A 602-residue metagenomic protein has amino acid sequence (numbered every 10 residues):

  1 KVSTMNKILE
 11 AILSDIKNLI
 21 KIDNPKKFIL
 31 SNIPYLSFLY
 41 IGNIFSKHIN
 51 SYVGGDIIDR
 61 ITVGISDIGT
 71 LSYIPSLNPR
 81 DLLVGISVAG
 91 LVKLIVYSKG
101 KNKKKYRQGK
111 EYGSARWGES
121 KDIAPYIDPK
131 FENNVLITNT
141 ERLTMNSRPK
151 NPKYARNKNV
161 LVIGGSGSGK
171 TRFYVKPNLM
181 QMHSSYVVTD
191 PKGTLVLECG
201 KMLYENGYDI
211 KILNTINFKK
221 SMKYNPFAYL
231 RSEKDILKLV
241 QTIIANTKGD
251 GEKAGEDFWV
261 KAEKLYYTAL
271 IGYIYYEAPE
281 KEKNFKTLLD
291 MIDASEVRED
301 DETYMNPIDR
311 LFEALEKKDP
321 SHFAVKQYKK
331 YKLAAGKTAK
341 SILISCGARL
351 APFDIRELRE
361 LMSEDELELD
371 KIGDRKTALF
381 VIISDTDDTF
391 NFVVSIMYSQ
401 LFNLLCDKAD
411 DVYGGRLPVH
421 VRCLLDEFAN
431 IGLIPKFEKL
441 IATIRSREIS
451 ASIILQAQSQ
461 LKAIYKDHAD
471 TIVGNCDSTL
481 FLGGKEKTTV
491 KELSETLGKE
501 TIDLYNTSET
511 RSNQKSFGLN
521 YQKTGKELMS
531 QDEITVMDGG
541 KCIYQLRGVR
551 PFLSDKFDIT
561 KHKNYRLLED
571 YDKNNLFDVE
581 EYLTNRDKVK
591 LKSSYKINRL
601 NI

Functional and structural regions predicted by a protein language model:
K1-V188, L195-Y208, S508, S512-V536 (+2 more regions): Accessory regions of macromolecular translocation/handling assemblies
T4-I8, L36-I44, R156-I449, I464 (+4 more regions): P-loop NTPase motor domains
P125, F131, F392, F428 (+1 more regions): A short glycine-/small-residue-rich loop at the edge of a beta-strand within enzyme catalytic domains
F131-I137, F392-Q400, L493: Conserved long hydrophobic alpha-helices within structured protein cores
I441-I543: Conserved ATP-driven motor cores of ASCE-family P-loop NTPases powering translocation/secretion/packaging/pilus
